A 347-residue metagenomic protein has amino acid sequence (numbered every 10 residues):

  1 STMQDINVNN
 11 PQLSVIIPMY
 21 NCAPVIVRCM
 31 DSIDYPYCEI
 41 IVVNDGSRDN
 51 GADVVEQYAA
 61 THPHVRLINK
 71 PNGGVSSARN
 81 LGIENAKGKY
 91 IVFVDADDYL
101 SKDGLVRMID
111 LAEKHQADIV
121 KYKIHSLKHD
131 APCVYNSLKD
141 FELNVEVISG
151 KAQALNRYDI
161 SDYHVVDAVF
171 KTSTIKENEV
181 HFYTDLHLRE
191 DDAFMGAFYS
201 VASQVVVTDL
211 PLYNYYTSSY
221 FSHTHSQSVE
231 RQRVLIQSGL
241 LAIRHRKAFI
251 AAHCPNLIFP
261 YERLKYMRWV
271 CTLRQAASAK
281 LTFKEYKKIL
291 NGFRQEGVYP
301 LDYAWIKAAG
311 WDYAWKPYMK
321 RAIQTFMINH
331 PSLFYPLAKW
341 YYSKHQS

Functional and structural regions predicted by a protein language model:
P11-S14, S32, E39, A193: Cell-envelope/extracellular polymer assembly enzymes that use nucleotide-activated donors
N21-Y35: Short, well-formed alpha-helical segments that are part of the catalytic scaffolds of diverse glycosyltransferases
S32, N44-V54, P71-N72: A conserved acidic beta->alpha catalytic loop
C38-G46, R66-P71, D95-A96: Short beta-strand/loop segment that forms part of the nucleotide-sugar
K70-A86: Glycine-rich, basic loop-to-helix element that forms the pyrophosphate-binding segment of sugar-nucleotide handling
V75, A96-V234: Donor-binding/catalytic cores of nucleotide-activated saccharide and glycerol-phosphate transferases/polymerases
I91: Short aromatic/hydrophobic "clamp" motif used to bind/position activated sugar donors
A277-S347: Membrane-interface aromatic/basic loop that binds lipid-linked glycans or pyrophosphate carriers, typified by
